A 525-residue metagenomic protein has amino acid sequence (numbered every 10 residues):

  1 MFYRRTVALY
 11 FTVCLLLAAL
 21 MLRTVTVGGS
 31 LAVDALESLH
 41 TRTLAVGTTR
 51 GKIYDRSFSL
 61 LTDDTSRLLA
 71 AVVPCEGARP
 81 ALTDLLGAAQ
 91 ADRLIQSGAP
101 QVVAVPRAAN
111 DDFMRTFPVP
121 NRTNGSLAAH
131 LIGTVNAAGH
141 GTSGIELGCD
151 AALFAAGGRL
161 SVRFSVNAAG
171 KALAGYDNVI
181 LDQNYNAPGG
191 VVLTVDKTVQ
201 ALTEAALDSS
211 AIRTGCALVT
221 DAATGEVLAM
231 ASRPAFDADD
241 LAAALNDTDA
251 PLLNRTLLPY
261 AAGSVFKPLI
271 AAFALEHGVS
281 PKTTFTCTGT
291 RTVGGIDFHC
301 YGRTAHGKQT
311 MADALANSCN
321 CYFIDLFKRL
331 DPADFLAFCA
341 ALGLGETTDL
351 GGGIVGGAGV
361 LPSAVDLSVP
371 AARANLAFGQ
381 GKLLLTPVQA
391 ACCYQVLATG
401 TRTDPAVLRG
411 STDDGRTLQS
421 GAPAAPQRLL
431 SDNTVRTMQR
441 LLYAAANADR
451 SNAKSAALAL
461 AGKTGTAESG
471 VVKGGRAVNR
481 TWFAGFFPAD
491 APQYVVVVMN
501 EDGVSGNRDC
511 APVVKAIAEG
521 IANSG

Functional and structural regions predicted by a protein language model:
M1-A242, L336-A341, S455, V504-G525: Periplasmic/cell-envelope proteins involved in peptidoglycan metabolism and beta-lactam response
L60-T62, N178, D221-S264, A272-D502: Beta-lactam-recognizing serine transpeptidase/beta-lactamase-like catalytic domain environment
